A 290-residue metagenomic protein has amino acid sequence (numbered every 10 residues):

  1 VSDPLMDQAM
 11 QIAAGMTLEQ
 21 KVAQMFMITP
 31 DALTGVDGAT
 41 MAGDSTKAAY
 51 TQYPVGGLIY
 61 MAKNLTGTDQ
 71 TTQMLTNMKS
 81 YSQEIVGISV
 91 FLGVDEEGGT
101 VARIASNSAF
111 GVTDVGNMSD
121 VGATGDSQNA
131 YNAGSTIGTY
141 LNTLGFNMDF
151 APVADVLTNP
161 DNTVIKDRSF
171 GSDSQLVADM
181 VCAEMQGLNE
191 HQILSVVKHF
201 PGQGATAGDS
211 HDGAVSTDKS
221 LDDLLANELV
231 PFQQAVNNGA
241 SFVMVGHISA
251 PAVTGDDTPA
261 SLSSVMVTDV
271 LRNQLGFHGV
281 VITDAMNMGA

Functional and structural regions predicted by a protein language model:
D3-L33: Mature N-terminal segment immediately following signal peptide/propeptide cleavage in secreted/periplasmic
D7-A13, T40-K47, A226-Q233: Alpha-helical scaffolding within the catalytic cores of extracellular/periplasmic polymer-degrading hydrolases
Q11, Q73-S80, T136-T139, Q175-G187 (+3 more regions): Alpha-helical scaffolding segments of alpha/beta enzyme cores, especially the outer helices of TIM-barrel or partial
M16, Q20, T29, A62 (+7 more regions): Sec/Tat-exported extracytoplasmic proteins
A23-Q24, F242, T254-A290: A post-motif C-terminal structural segment
Q24, G56, V86-V90, F146-N147 (+3 more regions): Short, well-ordered coil/turn segments that N-cap beta-strands
D31-T40, K47-V177, H199, G204-D218 (+2 more regions): Enzymes and membrane/adaptor proteins characterized by extended Gly/Ser/Thr/Asp/Glu-rich, aromatic-dotted
M180, M185-P201, D223-A240: Phosphate/pyrophosphate-binding betaalpha-module
